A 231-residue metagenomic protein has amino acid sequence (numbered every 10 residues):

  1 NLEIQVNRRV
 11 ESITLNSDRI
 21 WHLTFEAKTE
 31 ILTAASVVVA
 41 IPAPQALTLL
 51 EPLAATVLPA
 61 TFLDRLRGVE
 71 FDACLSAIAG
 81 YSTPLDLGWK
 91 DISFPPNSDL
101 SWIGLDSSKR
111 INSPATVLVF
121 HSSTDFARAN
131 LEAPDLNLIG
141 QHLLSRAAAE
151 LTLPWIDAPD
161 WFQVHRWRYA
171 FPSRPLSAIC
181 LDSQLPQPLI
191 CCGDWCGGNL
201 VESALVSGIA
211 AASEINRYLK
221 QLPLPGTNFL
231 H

Functional and structural regions predicted by a protein language model:
N1-I4: N-terminal Rossmann-like dinucleotide/flavin-binding domain of flavoprotein oxidoreductases that bind FAD/FMN
V6-W21: A conserved short coil-to-beta-strand element within the FAD-binding core of flavoproteins
S17-W21, F25-E26, V57-R65: Short acidic (Asp/Glu) patches
I31-K90, L153: Central helical "cap/lid" subdomain
V38-A40, A79, F120, F162 (+1 more regions): Generic structural signal for small/hydrophobic residues in well-ordered secondary structure, especially within
L85, N112-V117, S122-R168: Flavin-binding catalytic cores
S108-S113, W161-C191, W195: FAD-binding beta-loop-beta segment adjacent to the flavin cofactor pocket
A178-H231: C-terminal lid/capping helical subdomain adjacent to the catalytic/cofactor pocket in oxidative enzymes
